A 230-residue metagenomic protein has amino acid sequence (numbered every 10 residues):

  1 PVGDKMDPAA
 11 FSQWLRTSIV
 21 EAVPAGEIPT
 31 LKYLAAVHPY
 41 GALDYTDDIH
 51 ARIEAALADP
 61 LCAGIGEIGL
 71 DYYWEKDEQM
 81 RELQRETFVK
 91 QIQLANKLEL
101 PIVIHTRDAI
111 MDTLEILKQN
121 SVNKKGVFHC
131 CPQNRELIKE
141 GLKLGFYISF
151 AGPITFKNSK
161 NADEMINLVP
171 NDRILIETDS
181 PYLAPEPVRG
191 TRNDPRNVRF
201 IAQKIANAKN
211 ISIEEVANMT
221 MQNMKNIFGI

Functional and structural regions predicted by a protein language model:
P1-I230: Mid-domain alpha/beta scaffold segments of enzyme catalytic cores
